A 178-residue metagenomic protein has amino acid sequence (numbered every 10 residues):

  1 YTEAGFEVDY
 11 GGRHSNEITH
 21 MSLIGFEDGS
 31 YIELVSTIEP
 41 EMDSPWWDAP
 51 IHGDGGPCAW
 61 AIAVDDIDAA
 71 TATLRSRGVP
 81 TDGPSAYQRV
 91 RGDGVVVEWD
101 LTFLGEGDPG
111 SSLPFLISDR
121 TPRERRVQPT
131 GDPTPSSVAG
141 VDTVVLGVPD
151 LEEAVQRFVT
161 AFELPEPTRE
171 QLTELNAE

Functional and structural regions predicted by a protein language model:
Y1-E7, A70-R77, D150-E166: Amphipathic alpha-helical segments
Y1-R13, D82-V96, T160-L164: Short, charge-rich amphipathic segments
E3-G53: Glycine/small-residue-rich interface belts in oligomeric ring/scaffold proteins and their assembly partners
H20-E27, P45-R77, A139-D150, E178: Vicinal oxygen chelate
H20-L23, Y31-E33, D68-S137, T168-E178: Vicinal oxygen chelate
G55-V64, L116-Q156, A161-P165: N-terminal beta-strand motif that seeds the catalytic metal site of vicinal oxygen chelate
